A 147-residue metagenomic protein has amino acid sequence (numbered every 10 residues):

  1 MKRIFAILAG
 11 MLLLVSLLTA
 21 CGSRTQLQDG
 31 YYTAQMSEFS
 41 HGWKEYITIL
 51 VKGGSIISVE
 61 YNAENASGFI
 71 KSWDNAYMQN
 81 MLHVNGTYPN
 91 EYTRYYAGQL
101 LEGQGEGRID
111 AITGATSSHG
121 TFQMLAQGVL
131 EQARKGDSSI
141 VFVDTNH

Functional and structural regions predicted by a protein language model:
M1-I4: Positively charged n-region of N-terminal signal peptides that target proteins for export
A6-G10: Internal alpha-helical transmembrane segments of multi-pass membrane proteins, especially GPCRs
M11-V15: Alpha-helical transmembrane segments
S16-A20: C-terminal motif of bacterial Sec signal peptides marking the signal peptidase cleavage site
R24-Y31, Q35-H147: Active-site- and interface-proximal helix/loop "cap" or "latch" segments in soluble metabolic and energy-transducing
